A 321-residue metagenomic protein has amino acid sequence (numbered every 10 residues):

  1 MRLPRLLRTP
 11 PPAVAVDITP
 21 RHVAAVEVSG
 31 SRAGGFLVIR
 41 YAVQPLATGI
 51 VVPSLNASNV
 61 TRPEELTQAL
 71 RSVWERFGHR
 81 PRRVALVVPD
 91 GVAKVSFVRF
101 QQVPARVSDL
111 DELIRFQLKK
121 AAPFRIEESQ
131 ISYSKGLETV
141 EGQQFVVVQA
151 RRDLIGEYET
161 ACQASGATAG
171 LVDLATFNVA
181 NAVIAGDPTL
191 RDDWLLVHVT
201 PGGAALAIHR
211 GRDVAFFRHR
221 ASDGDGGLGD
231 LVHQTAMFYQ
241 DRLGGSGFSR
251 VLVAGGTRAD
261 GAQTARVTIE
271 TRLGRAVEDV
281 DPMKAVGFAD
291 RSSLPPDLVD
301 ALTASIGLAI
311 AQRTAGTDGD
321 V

Functional and structural regions predicted by a protein language model:
M1-V321: Hydrophobic/aromatic-enriched cytosolic interaction surfaces used to assemble or bind macromolecules
